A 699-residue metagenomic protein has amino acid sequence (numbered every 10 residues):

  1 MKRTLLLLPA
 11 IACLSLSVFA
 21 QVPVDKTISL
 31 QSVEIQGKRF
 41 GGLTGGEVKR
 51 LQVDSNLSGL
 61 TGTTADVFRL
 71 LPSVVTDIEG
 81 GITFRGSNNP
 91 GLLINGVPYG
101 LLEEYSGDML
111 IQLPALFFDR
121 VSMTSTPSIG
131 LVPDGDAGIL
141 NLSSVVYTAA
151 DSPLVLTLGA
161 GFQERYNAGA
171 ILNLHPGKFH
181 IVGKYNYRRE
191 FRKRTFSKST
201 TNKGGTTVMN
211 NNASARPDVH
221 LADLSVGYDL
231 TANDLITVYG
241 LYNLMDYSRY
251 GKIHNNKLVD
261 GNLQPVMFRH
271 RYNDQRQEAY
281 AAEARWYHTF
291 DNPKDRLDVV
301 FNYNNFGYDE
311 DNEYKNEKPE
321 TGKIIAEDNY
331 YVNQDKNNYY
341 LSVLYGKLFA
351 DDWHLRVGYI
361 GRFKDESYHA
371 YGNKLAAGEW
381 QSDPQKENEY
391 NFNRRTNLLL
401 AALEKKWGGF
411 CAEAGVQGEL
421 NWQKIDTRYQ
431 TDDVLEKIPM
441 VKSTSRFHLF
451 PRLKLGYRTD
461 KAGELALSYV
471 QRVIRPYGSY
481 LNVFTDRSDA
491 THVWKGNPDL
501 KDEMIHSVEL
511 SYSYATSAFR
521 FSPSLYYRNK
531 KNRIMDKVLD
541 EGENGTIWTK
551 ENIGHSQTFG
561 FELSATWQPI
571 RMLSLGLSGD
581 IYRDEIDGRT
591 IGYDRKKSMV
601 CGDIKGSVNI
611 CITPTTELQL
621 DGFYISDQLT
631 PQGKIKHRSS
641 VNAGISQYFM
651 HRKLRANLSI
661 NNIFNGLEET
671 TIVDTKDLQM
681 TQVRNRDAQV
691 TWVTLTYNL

Functional and structural regions predicted by a protein language model:
Q21-L57, D77-E79, S87-N89, S125-P127: Short, acidic, small-residue-rich periplasmic hinge/interaction motif at the N-terminus of Gram-negative outer-membrane
T64, L70, P98-S125: Short acidic/polar hinge/loop motifs at secondary-structure boundaries that mediate gating or recognition
T64-V67, D108-L110, M123, P133-T157 (+1 more regions): N-terminal periplasmic accessory domains that precede and gate Gram-negative outer-membrane beta-barrel machines
A65-L101: Extracytoplasmic beta-strand/coil segments of soluble accessory domains associated with Gram-negative outer-membrane
D223, G227-M245, N273-Q430, H448 (+4 more regions): Face-selective signature of the C-terminal outer-membrane beta-barrel domain
N338-S342, K495-N497, K501, S507 (+4 more regions): Outer membrane beta-barrel strand-and-loop segments of large Gram-negative receptors, especially TonB-dependent
W422-K424, Y457, K461-S507, Y527-I547 (+3 more regions): Surface-exposed extracellular loop regions of Gram-negative outer-membrane beta-barrel proteins, predominantly
Q647-L699: C-terminal beta-signal and adjacent terminal beta-strands/loops of Gram-negative outer-membrane beta-barrel proteins
